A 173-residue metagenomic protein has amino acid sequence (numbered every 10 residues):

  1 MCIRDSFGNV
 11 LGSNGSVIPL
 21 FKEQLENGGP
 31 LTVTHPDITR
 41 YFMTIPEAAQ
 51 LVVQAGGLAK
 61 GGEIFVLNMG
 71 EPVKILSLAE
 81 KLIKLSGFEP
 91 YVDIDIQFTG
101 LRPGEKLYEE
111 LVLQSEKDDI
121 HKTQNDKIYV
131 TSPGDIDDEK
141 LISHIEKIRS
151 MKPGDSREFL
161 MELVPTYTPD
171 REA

Functional and structural regions predicted by a protein language model:
R4-A173: Strand-loop microenvironment adjacent to phosphate/nucleotide-handling motifs in alpha/beta enzyme folds
